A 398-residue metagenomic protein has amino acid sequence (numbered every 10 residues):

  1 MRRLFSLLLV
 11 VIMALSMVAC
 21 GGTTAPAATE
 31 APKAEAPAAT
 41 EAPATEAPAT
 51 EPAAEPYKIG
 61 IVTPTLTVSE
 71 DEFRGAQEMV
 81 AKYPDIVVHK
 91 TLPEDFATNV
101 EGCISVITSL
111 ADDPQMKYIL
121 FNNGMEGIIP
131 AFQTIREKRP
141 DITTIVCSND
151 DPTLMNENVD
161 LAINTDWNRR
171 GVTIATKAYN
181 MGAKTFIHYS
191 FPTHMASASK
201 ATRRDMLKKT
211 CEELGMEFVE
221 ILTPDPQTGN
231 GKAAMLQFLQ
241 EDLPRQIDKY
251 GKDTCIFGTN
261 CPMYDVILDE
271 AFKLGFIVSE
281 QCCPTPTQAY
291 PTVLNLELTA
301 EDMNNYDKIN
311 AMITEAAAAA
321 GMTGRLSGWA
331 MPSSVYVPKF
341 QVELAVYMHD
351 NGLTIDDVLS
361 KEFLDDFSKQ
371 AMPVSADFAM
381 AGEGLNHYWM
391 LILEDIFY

Functional and structural regions predicted by a protein language model:
M1-K58: Short, low-complexity disordered leader/linker segments with a strong preference for bacterial N-terminal type II
A54-M79, Y83, V88-S105, L120-E126 (+1 more regions): Extracytoplasmic "Venus flytrap"
G60-T63, D113-G124, I142-C147, I187-H188 (+3 more regions): Periplasmic-binding protein-like
A76-Q77, W167-E220, A345, V358-S368: An alpha-beta-alpha
Y83-A97, I187, K208-N230: Short beta-strand elements in bilobed, periplasmic/extracellular small-molecule ligand-binding domains
E101-K117, T134, A233-K252: Short, well-structured alpha-helical segments in soluble
T134-T165: Flexible loop/hinge segments that line or gate small-molecule binding clefts
A162-I187, F238, I309-A318, P332-D350: Hydrophobic alpha-helical segments within soluble ligand-binding/sensing domains
